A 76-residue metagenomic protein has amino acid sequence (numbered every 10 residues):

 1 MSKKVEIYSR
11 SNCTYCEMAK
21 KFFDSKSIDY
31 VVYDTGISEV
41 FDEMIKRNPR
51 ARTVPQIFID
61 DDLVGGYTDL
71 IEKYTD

Functional and structural regions predicted by a protein language model:
M1-D29: Local sequence-structure signature of Cys/Sec-based thiol-disulfide redox active-site neighborhoods
S2-K4, I45, L70, D76: C-terminal alpha-helical interaction module
T14, E39, G65: Short alpha-helical
E17, D42, E72: Alpha-helical elements of the RecA-like P-loop NTPase motor core of helicases
S27-V32, L63: Conserved beta-strand scaffold positions in the cores of enzyme catalytic domains, especially in NTP/NDP-utilizing
D34-A51: Thioredoxin-like thiol-disulfide oxidoreductase module
N48-I57, Y67-T68: Structural micro-motif
I59-D76: Non-catalytic, surface beta->alpha helical segment in thiol-disulfide oxidoreductase systems
